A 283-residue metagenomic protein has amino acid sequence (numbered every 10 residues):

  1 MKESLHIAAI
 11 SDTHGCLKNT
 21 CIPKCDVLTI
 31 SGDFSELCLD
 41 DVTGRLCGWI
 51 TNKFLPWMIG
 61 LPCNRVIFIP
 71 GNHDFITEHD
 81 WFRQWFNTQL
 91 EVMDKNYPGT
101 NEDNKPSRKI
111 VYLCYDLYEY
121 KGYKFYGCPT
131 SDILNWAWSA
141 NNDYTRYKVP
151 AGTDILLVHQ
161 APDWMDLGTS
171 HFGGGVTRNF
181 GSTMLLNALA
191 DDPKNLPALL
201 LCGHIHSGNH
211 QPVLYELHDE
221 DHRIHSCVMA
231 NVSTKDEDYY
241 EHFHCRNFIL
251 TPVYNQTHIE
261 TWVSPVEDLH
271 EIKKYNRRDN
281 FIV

Functional and structural regions predicted by a protein language model:
S4-H14, S31, G122-S131, D154-H159 (+1 more regions): Active-site-proximal beta-strand elements of phosphoester/diester hydrolases
I7, V27, R65, D154-I155 (+1 more regions): Short, Asp-centered acidic motifs that coordinate Mg2+ and/or phosphate in catalytic or ligand-binding sites
I10-Y120, D192: Core catalytic region of metal-dependent phosphoesterases/phosphodiesterases, especially metallo-beta-lactamase-like
H14-N19, S35-D40, N72-D80, L117-E119 (+4 more regions): Active-site environment of divalent metal-dependent phosphoester hydrolases
I22-P23, W57-C63, Q89, N104 (+3 more regions): Short, conserved loop/helix-junction motifs that constitute active-site signature segments in enzyme catalytic cores
S35, V42-W49, G152-L196: Active-site-proximal segments of metal-dependent phosphoesterases and phosphodiesterases across multiple
E119-K121, A188-D191, G208-V283: Binuclear metal-dependent phosphoesterase catalytic core
K121-I155, G173-N187: Binuclear metal-dependent hydrolase catalytic cores centered on His/Asp/Glu-rich metal-binding motifs
